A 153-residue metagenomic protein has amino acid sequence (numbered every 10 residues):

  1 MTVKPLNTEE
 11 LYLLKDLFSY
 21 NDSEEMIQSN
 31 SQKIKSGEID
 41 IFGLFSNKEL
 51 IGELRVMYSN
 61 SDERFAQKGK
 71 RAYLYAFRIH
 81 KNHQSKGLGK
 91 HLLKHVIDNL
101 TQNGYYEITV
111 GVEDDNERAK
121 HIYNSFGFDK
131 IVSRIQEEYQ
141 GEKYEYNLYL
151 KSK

Functional and structural regions predicted by a protein language model:
P5-N82, L93, N99: Acetyl-CoA-dependent GNAT
L50, K130-I131: Residue-level detector of beta-propeller blades
H80-N82, K86, D114-D115: Active-site acidic-Proline motif in GNAT/NAT acetyltransferases
H91-E107: Conserved acyl-CoA
L92, N116-A119: Conserved short alpha-helix immediately C-terminal to the canonical SAM/SAH-binding motif I of Rossmann-like
Y106, E113-E117, N124-F126, V132-K153: C-terminal "cap" of GNAT-fold acetyltransferases
